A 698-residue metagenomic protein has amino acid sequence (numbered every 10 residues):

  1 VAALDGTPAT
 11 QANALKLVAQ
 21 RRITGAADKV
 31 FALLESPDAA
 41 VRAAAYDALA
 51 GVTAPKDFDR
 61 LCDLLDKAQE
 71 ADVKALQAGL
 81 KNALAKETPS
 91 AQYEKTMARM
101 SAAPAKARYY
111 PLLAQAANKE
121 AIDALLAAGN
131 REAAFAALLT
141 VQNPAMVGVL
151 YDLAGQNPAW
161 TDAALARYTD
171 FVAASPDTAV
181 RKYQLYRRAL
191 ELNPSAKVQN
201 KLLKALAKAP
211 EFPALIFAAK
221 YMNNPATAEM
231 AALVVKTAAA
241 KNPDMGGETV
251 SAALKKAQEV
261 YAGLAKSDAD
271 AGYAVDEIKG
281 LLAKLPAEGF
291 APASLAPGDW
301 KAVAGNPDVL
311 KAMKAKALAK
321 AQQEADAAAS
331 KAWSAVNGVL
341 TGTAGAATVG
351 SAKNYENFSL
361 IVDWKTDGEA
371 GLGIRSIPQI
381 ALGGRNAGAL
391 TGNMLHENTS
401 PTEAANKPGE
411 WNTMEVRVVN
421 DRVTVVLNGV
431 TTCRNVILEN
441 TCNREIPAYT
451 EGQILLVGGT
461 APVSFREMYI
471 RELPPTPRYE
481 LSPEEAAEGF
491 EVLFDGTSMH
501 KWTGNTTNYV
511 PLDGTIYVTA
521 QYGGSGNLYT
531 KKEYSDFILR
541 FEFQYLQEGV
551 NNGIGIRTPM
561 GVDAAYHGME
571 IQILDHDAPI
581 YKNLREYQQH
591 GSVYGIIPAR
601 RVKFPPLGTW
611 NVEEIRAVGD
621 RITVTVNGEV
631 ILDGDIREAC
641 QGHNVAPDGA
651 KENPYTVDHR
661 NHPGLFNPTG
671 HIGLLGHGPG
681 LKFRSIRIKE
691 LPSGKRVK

Functional and structural regions predicted by a protein language model:
V1-D5, I23-E35, A54-D66, E87-R99 (+6 more regions): Amphipathic alpha-helical scaffolding segments comprising HEAT/armadillo-like alpha-solenoid repeats
G6-A9, P37-D38, A68-E70, S101-P104 (+4 more regions): Short inter-helical turns and helix N-cap capping residues of alpha-solenoid HEAT/ARM repeat scaffolds
N13, E70-A75, K81-A83, R108 (+8 more regions): Beta-propeller blade termini and top-face loops
L17-Q20, A48-G51, G79-N82, K86 (+10 more regions): Core register positions within helices of long alpha-helical scaffolds
D47, L64, A163-D170, K197-K204 (+4 more regions): Alpha-helical, heptad-rich or low-complexity scaffold/stalk segments that mediate oligomerization or tethering
G280-K698: Carbohydrate-interacting regions of secretory-pathway proteins
